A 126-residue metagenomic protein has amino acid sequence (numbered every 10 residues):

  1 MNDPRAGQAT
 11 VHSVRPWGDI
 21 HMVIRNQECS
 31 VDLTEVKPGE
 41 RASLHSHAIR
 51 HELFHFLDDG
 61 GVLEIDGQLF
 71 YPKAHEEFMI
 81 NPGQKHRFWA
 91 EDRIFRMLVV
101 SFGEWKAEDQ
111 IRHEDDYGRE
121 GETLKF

Functional and structural regions predicted by a protein language model:
N2-V14, R87-F126: Double-stranded beta-helix
Q8-S46, R50: A short glycine-rich, His/Asp/Glu-containing loop-to-beta-strand
T34-K37, S46-L63, V100: Short, conserved beta-strand element in jelly-roll/cupin
A42, H51, G61, F70 (+2 more regions): Glycine-centered loop/turn positions within well-structured domains that cap or flank conserved ligand/cofactor-binding
E64-Q68, E91: Short strand-coil-strand connectors
G67-K85: Short acidic-glycine-tyrosine-enriched beta hairpin
